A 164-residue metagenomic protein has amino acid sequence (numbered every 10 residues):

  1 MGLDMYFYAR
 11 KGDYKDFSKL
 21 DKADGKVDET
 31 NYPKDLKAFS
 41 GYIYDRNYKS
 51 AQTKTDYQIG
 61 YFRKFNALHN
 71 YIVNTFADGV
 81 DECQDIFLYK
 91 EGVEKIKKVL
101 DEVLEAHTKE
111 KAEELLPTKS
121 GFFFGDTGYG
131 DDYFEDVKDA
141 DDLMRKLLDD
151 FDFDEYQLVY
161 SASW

Functional and structural regions predicted by a protein language model:
M1-W164: Acidic (Asp/Glu-rich) sequence patches and key acidic residues that form negatively charged surfaces used
